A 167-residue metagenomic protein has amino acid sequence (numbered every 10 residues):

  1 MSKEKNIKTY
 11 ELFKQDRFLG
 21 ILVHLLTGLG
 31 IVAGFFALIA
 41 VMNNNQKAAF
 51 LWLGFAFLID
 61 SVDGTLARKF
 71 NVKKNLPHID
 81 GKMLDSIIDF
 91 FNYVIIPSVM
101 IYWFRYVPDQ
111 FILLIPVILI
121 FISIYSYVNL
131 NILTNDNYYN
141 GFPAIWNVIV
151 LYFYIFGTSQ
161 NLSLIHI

Functional and structural regions predicted by a protein language model:
M1-G64: Topogenic membrane-insertion module of multi-pass membrane proteins
S2-F13, V62-G81, L130, N140: Cytosolic, membrane-interface loops and tails of multi-pass inner-membrane proteins
I21-G28, K69-S126: Multi-pass membrane catalytic core of lipid/isoprenoid biosynthesis enzymes
F36-L51, F91, I95-I115, Y154-S163: Helix-coil boundary and interhelical linker segments in multi-pass alpha-helical membrane proteins
L53-D60, L119-N129: Alpha-helical transmembrane segments of multi-pass membrane proteins
I87-V94, F142-F156: Small-residue-rich segments of transmembrane alpha-helices in multi-pass membrane proteins, especially helix faces
I115-P116, N137-N147: Cytoplasmic-side transmembrane-helix entry/capping segments in multi-pass membrane proteins
I165-I167: Conserved small/polar residues in nucleotide/adenosyl-binding loops
